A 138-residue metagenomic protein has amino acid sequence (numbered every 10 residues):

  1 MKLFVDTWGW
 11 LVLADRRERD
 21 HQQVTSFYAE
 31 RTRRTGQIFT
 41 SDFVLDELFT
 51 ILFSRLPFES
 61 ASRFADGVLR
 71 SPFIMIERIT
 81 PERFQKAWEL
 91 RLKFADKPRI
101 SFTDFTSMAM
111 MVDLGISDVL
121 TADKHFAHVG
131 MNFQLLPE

Functional and structural regions predicted by a protein language model:
M1-T40, F53-D66: Short, well-structured N-terminal submotif of metal-dependent ribonuclease cores
L3-D6, T40-S41, I100-S101, D123 (+1 more regions): Histidine- and aromatic-rich ligand-binding microenvironments
W10, L45, F126-A127: A generic structural signal for short hydrophobic patches within well-formed alpha-helices
R34-T35, S71-P72, V129: Structured helix-beta-strand junction loops
M75-S117: Active-site neighborhoods of divalent-metal-dependent phosphate/nucleic-acid chemistry enzymes
M108-E138: Acidic, PIN/NYN-like endoribonuclease modules and their adjacent C-terminal/linker elements
